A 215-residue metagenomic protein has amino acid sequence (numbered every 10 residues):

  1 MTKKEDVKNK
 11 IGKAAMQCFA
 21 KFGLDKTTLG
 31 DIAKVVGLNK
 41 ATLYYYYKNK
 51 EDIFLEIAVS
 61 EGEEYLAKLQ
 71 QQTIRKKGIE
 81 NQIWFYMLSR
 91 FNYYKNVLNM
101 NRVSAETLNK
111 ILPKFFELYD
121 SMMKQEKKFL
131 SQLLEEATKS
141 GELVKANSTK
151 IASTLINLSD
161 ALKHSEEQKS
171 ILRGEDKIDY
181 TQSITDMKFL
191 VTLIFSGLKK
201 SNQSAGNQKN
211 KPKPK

Functional and structural regions predicted by a protein language model:
V7-A15, I32, I57-E61, Y65 (+1 more regions): Generic hydrophobic, amphipathic alpha-helix propensity
K10, C18-D52, E56: Helix-turn-helix
K21-D25, K76, V97, S140-G141: Short coil/turn segments at alpha/beta junctions that flank glycine-rich nucleotide-binding fingerprints
Y47, S104-I111: Short helix-capping/turn signature of helix-turn-helix
K50, E61, Y65, Y86-R90 (+5 more regions): Hydrophobic/aromatic residues within well-ordered alpha-helical segments
E56, S60, Q70-N96, T149-L155 (+1 more regions): Hydrophobic alpha-helical connector segments
R102-E106, F116, E135-L190, S201-K215: Hydrophobic/aromatic-rich alpha-helical bundle segments in the mid-to-C-terminal region
I111-M122: Alpha-helical segment immediately C-terminal to the catalytic phospho-histidine in histidine kinases
